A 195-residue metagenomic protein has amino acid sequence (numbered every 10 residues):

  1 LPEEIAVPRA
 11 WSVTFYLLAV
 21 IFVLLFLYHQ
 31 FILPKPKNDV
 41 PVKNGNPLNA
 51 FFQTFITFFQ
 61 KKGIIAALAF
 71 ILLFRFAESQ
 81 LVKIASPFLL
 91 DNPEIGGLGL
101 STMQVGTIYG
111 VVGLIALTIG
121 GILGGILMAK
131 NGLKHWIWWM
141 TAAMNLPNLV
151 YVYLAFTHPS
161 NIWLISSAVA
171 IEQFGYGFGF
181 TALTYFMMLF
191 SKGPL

Functional and structural regions predicted by a protein language model:
L1-Q80, A129: Intracellular loop-helix junctions on the cytosolic face of multi-pass helical membrane proteins
W11, L98-G110, N161, I165: Juxtamembrane helix-start elements in MFS-like secondary transporters
V13-L17, V105, W136: Alpha-helical transmembrane segments of multi-pass secondary-active solute transporters
L73-A85, Y176, F180: Conserved extracellular-gate-facing transmembrane-helix segments in secondary transporters
F74, K83-T107: Short amphipathic helix-loop junctions that connect adjacent transmembrane helices in Major Facilitator Superfamily/SLC
T118-W138: Helix-to-loop junctions at the C-terminal end of transmembrane segments in multipass secondary transporters
K134-L183, M187: C-terminal transmembrane helical hairpin of 12-TM major facilitator-type secondary transporters
M187-L195: Paired intracellular helix-loop junctions of major facilitator superfamily
